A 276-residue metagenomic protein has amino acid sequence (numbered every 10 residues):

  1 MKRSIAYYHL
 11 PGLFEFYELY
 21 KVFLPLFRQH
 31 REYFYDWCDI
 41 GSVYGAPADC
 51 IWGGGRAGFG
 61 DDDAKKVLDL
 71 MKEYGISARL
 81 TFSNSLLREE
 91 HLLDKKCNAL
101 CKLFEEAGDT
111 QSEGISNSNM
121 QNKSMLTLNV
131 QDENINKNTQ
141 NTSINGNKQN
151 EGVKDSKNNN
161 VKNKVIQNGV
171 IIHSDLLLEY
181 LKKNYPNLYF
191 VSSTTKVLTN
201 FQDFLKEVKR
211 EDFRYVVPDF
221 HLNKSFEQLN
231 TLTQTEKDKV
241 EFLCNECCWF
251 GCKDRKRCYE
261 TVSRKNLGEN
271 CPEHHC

Functional and structural regions predicted by a protein language model:
K2-D109, I166-D203, E207, F213-C276: Active-site pocket-lining/capping segments in soluble small-molecule metabolic enzymes
G108-I166: Intrinsically disordered, low-complexity terminal tails and inter-domain linkers enriched for S/T/G/P/D/E
